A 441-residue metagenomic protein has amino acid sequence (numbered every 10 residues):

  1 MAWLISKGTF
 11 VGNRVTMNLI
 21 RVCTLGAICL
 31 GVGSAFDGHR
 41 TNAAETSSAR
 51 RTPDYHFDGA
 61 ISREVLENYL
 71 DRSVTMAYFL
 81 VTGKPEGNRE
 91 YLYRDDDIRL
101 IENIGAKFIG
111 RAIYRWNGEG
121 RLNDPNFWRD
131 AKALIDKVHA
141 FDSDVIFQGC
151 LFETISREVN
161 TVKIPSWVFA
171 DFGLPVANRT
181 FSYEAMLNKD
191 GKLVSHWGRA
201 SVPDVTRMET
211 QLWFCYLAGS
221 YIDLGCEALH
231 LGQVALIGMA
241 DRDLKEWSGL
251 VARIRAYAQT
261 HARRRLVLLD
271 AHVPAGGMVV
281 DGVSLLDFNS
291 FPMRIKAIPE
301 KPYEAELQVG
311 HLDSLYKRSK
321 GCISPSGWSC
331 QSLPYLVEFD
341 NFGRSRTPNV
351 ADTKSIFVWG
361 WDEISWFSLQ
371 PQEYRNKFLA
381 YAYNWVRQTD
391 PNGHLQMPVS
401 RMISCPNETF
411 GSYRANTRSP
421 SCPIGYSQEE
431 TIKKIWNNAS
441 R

Functional and structural regions predicted by a protein language model:
M1-M17: N-terminal secretory signal peptides that target proteins for export/translocation
V22-G31: Bacterial N-terminal signal peptides
A35, A43-A44: Boundary at the C-terminal end of the N-terminal hydrophobic targeting segment
T46-R441: Glycan-processing catalytic domains of CAZymes
